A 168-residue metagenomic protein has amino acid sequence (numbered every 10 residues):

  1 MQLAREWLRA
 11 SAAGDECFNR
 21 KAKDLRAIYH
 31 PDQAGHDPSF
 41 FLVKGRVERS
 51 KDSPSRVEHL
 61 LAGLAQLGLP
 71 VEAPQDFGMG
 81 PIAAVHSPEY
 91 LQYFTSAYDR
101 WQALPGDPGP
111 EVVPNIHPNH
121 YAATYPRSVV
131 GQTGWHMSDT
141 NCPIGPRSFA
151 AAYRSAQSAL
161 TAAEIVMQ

Functional and structural regions predicted by a protein language model:
M1-Q168: HDAC/HDAC-like amidohydrolase catalytic core signature
